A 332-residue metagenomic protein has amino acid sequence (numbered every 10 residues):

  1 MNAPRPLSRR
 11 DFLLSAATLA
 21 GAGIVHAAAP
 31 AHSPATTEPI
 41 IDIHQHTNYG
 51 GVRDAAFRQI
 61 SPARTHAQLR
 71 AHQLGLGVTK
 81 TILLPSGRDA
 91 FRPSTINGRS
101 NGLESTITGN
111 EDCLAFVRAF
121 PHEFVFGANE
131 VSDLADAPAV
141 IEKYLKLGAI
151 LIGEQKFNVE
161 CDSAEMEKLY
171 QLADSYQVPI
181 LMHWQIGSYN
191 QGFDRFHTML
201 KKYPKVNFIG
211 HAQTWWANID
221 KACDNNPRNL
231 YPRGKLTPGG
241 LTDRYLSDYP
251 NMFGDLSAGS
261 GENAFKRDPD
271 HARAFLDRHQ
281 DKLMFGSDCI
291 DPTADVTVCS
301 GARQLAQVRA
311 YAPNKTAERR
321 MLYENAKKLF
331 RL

Functional and structural regions predicted by a protein language model:
N2-Q45, V52-K80, Q280-M284, I290-L332: Mid-to-C-terminal alpha-helical segments outside catalytic/metal-binding sites
S33-Q59, N110-N129, P250: Mobile, glycine- and charge-enriched loop segments and immediately flanking short secondary-structure elements within
I41-I43, L83-L84, G127-N129, G153 (+3 more regions): Active-site neighborhood of phospho(di)ester-bond hydrolases with catalytic His/Asp-centered motifs
V52, R58-R64, D89-F91, G102-T106 (+6 more regions): Acidic-and-aromatic substrate-binding clefts and catalytic sites of carbohydrate-active enzymes
A56, A67-R99, E123-N129, I150-E154: Divalent metal-dependent hydrolysis catalytic cores, especially in the metallo-beta-lactamase
H66-R70, N110-V117, I141, M166 (+5 more regions): Generic structural signal for well-ordered alpha-helices, preferentially at hydrophobic/aromatic core positions
T95-Y189, A258: Active-site gating/metal-coordination segments in enzymes
I150-L151, S163-F285: Catalytic pocket-lining loop regions of alpha/beta-barrel enzymes, especially the amidohydrolase/enolase/GH5 lineages
